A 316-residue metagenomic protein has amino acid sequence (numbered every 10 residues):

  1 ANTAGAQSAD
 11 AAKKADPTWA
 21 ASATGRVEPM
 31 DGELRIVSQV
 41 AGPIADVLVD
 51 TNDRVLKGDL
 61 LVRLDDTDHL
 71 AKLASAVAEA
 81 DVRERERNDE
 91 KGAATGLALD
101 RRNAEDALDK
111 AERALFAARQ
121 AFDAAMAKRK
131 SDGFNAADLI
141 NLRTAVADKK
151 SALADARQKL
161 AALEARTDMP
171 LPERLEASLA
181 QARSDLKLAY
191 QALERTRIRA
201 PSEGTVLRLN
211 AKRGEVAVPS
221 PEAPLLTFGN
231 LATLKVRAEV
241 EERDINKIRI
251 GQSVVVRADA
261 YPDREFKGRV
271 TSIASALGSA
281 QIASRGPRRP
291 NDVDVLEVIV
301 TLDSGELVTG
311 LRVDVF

Functional and structural regions predicted by a protein language model:
A1-V27, L34, D81, A180 (+3 more regions): Acidic, gly/proline-rich low-complexity N-terminal segments at the extreme N terminus
N2-T18, A162, T167-L175, E194-G214 (+1 more regions): Extended boundary segments
K13-P17, E194, L231-A232, E239-N246 (+4 more regions): Hydrophobic alpha-helix/coiled-coil detector that fires on Leu/Ile/Phe-packed helical surfaces
A20-E28, E33-A41, L48, R54 (+11 more regions): Small beta-strand-rich domains/subdomains or short beta-sheet motifs embedded in larger alpha/beta proteins
A20-E86, S131-D138, L209-K212, R243 (+1 more regions): Long, amphipathic coiled-coil "stalk"/hairpin helices in large membrane-associated assemblies
D46-L48, R54-L60, K187-A192, R197-R243 (+4 more regions): Surface-exposed patches in structured soluble domains
D53-Y190: Long, charged alpha-helical "stalk" segments
S279-V295: Gly/Ser-enriched beta-turn/beta-hairpin loop segments
